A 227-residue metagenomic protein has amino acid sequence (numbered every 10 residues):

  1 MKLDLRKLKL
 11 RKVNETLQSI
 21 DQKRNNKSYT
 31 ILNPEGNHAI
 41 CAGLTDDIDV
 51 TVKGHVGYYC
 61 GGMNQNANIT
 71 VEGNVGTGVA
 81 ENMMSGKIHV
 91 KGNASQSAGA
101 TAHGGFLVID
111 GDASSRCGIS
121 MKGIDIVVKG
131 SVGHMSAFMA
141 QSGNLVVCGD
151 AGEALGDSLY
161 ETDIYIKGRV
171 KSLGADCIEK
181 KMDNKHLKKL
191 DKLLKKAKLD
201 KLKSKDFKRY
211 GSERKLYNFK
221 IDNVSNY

Functional and structural regions predicted by a protein language model:
M1-I40, D110, V127-K129, H134-M135 (+1 more regions): Intrinsically disordered, low-complexity terminal regions
M1-L8, Q22, C60-M63, A67-G73 (+1 more regions): Short, charged N-terminal helix-start/capping segments
K27-Y29, H38-I40, D46-I48, G54 (+8 more regions): The right-handed parallel beta-helix/beta-solenoid scaffold, focusing on the short coil/turn and N-cap positions
L32-P34, G43, K53-H55, G62-M63 (+11 more regions): Feature marks extracellular polysaccharide-active and adherence modules
I48-T51, T70, D150, K205: N-terminal hydrophobic or amphipathic segments with adjacent small-residue motifs that include Sec signal peptides
G57, G76-T77, S95, G133 (+1 more regions): Leucine-rich repeat
